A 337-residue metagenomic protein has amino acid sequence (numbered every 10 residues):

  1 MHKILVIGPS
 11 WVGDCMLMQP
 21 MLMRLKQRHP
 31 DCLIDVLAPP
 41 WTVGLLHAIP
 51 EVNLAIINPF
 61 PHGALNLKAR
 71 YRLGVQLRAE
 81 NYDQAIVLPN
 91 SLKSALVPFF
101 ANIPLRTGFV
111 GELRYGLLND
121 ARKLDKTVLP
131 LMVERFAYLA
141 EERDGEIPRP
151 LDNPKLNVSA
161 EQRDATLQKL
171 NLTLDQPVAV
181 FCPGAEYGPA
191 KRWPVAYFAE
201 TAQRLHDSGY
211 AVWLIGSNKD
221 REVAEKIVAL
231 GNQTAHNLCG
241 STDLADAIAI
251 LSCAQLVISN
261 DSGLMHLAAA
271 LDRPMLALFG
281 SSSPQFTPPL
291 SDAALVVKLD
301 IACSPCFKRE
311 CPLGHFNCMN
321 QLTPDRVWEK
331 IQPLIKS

Functional and structural regions predicted by a protein language model:
M1-S337: Catalytic machinery of carbohydrate-active enzymes, primarily nucleotide-sugar-dependent glycosyltransferases
